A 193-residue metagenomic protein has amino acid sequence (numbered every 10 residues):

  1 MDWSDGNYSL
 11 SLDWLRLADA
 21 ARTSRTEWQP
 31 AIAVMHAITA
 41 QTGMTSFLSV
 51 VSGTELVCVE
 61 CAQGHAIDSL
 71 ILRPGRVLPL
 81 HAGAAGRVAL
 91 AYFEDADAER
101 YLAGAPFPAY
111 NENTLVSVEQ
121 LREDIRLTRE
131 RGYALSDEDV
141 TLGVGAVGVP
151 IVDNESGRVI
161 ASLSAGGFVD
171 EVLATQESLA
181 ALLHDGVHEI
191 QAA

Functional and structural regions predicted by a protein language model:
M1, L48-S49, I151: A structural signal for short hydrophobic beta-strand segments in well-ordered beta-sheet cores
M1-D5, S9: Beta-hairpin "wing" of winged helix-turn-helix
D5, S52-T54, E155: A generic beta-sheet turn/junction motif
S9-G104: Amphipathic alpha-helical effector-binding/dimerization core of metabolite-sensing transcriptional regulators
L15-L17, F107-P108, F168-E171: A short, flexible beta-alpha/helix-coil linker loop
A105-P106, V187-A193: Cysteine/selenocysteine-centered motifs that mediate thiol-based redox chemistry or coordinate metal-sulfur cofactors
Y110-N111, L142: Intrinsically disordered, low-complexity polar/acidic regions
S117-E189: Extended hydrophobic
